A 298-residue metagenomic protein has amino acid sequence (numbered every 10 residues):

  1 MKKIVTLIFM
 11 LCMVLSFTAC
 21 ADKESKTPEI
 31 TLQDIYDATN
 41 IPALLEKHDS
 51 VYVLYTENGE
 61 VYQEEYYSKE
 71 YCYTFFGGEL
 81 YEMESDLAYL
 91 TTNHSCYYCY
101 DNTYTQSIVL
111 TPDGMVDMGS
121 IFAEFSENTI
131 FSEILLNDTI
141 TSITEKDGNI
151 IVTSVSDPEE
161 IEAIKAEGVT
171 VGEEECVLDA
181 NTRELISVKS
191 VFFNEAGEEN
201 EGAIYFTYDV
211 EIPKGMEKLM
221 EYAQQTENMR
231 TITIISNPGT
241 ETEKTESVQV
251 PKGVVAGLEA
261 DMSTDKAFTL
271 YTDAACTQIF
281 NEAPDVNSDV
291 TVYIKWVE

Functional and structural regions predicted by a protein language model:
M1-I4: Positively charged n-region of N-terminal signal peptides that target proteins for export
I8-S16: Bacterial N-terminal signal peptides
L15-Y71, I212-N228: N-terminal leader/targeting segments and the immediate start of mature chains
D22-L32, G148, N181-T231: Non-transmembrane domains of secretory- and envelope-associated proteins
V61-S126: An acidic-aromatic
C99, V191-E195, Y271: Core beta-strand residues in small-molecule sensory/regulatory alpha/beta domains
A123-F193: Extended beta-strand-rich segments in extracellular/periplasmic secretory proteins, especially within noncatalytic
E227-E298: Secondary-structure capping and domain/repeat boundary segments
